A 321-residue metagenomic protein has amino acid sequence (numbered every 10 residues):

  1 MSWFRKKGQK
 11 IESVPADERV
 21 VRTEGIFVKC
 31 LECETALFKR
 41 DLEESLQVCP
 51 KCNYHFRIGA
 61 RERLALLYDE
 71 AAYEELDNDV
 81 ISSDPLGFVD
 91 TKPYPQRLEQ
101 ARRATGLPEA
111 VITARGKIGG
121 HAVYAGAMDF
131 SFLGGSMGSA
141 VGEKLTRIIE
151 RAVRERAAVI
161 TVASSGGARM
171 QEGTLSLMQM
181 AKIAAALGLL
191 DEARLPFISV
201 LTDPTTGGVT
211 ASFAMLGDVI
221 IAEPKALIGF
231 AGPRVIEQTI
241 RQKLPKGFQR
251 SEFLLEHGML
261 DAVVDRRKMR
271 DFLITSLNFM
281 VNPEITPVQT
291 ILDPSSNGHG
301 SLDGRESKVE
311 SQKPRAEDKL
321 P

Functional and structural regions predicted by a protein language model:
I11-V20, V28-K29, F56-T113: An N-cap/entry alpha-helix motif that binds or orients negatively charged groups
F27, L46: Residues immediately within or flanking Cys/His clusters that coordinate Zn2+ in small zinc-binding modules
C30-C33, C49-C52: Short cysteine-rich clusters marking metal-coordination/redox-active sites
A36-L37, H55-F56: Cys/His-rich microdomains that often coordinate metals
I112-D191, I198: Cleft-lining beta-strand/loop regions that shape enzyme active-site pockets
A163-I285: Conserved catalytic cores of soluble enzyme domains, especially glycine-rich substrate-binding beta-alpha loops
M280-H299: Intrinsically disordered, low-complexity mixed-charge segments
S295-S296, G300-P321: Short, basic, low-complexity termini and linkers enriched in Ser/Thr/Gly/Pro that act as targeting/leader peptides
